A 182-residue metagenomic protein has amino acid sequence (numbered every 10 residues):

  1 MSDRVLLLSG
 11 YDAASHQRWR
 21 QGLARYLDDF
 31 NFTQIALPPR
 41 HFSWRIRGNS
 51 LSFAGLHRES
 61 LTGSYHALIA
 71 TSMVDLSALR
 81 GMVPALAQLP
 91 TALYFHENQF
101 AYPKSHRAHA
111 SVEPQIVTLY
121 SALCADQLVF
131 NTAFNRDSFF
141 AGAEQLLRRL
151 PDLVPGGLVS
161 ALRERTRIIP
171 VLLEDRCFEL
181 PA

Functional and structural regions predicted by a protein language model:
M1-H41, R45-G55, E59-Y65: N-terminal subdomain of nucleotide-sugar transferases
D3-L6, H57-G81, Y94, Q127-V129: Short N-terminal targeting/anchoring amphipathic segment
L7-S9, I35, Y94, N131 (+1 more regions): Short hydrophobic segments within beta-strands
Y11-A14, S72-L76, L172-D175: Short beta->alpha connector loops
L68, P84-P103, T118-L123, Q127-F130: Active-site proximal beta-strand in glycosyltransferases
A101-Y120, E144-V154: Nucleotide-sugar donor phosphate/pyrophosphate-binding loop at the beta->alpha transition of glycosyltransferases
C124-A182: Donor nucleotide-sugar binding/catalytic pocket of nucleotide-sugar-dependent glycosyltransferases
